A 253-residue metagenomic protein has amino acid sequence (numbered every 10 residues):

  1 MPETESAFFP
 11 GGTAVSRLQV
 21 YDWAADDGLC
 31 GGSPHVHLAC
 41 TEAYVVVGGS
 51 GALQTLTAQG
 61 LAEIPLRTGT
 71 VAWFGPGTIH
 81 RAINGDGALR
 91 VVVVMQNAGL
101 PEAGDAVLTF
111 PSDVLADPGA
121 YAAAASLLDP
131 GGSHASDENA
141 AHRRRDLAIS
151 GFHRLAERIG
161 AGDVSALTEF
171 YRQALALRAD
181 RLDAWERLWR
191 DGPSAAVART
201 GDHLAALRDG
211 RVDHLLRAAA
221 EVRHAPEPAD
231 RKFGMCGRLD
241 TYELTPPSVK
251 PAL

Functional and structural regions predicted by a protein language model:
P2-T4, R17-L38: Conserved short histidine dyad/triad with adjacent acidic residue
L38-L53, Q96: Short, conserved beta-strand element in jelly-roll/cupin
L56-G77: Short acidic-glycine-tyrosine-enriched beta hairpin
I79, I83-G87, V92, N97-V107 (+3 more regions): Acidic/histidine-enriched, beta-strand-rich ligand/metal-binding domains
D86-D163: Double-stranded beta-helix
G131-D202: Extended alpha-helical scaffolds
R187-A225: Phosphorylation-prone, low-complexity intrinsically disordered regions
L216-L253: Charge-dense, extended regions
